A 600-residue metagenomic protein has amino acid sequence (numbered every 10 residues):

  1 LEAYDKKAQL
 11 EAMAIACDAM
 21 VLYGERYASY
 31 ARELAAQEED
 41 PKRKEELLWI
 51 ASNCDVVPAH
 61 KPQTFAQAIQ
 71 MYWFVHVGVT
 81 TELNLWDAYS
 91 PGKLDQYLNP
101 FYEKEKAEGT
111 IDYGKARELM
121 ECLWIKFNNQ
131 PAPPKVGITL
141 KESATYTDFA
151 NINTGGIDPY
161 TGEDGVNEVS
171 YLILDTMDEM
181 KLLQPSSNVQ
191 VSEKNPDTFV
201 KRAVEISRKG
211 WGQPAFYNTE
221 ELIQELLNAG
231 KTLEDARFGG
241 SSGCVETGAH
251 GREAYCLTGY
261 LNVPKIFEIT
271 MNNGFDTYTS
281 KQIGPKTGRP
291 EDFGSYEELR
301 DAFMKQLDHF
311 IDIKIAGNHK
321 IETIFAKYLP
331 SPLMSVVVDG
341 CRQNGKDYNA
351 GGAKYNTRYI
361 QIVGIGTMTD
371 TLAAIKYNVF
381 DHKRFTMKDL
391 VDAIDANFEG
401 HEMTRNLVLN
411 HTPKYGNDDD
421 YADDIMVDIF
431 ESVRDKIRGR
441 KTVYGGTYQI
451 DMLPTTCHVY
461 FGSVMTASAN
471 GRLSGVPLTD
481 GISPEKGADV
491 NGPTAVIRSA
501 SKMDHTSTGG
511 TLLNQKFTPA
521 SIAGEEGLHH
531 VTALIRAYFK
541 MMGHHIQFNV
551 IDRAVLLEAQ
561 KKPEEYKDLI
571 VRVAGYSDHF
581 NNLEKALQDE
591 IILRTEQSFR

Functional and structural regions predicted by a protein language model:
L1-M13, K42, E46-W49, N53 (+2 more regions): Conserved catalytic cores of very large enzyme subunits
E11-L22: Extended non-globular scaffold/tether segments
L22, R26-S29, E33: Extended, non-transmembrane alpha-helical coiled-coils
L34-R43: A conserved hydrophobic secondary-structure block that centers on an alpha-helix together with its immediately flanking
